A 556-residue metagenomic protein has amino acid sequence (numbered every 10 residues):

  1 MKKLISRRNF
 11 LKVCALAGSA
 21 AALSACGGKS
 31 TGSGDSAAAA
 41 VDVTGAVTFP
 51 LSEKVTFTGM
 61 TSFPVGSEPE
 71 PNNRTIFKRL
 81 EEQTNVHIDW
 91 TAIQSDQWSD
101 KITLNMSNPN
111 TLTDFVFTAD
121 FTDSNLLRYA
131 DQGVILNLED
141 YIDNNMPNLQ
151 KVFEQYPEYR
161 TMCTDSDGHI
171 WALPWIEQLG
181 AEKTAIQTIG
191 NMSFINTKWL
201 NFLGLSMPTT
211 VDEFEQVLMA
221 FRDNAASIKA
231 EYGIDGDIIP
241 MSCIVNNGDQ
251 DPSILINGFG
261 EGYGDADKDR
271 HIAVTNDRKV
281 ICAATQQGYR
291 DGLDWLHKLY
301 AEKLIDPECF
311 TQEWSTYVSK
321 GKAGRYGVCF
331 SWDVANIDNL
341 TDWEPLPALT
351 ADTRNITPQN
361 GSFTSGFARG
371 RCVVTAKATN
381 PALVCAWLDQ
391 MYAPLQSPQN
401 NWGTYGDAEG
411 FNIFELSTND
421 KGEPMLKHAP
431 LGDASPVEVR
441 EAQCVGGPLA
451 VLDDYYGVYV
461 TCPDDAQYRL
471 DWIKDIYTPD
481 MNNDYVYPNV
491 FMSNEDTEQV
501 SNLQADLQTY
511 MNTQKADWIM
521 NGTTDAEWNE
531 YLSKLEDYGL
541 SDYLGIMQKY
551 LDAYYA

Functional and structural regions predicted by a protein language model:
K2-S6, L11-E213, A225, G264-I272 (+3 more regions): Conserved N-terminal structural module of periplasmic/extracytoplasmic solute-binding proteins
V55, T61-N72, L179-F194, N201-M207 (+3 more regions): Extracytoplasmic/periplasmic substrate-binding proteins
F77, T103-L104, N110-L112, V116 (+4 more regions): Catalytic-domain carbohydrate-binding cleft regions of carbohydrate-active enzymes
H87-I93, E308, E344-L346: General small-molecule cofactor/ligand-binding pocket signal
N137-E158, L218-F221, G236-D265, V328-D338: Carboxylate/His-rich catalytic cores and anion/metal-binding grooves
E139-Y141, D167-Q250, V274-K320, V374-D407 (+1 more regions): Helix-loop-helix "hinge/cap" segment bordering the ligand-binding cleft or interdomain interface
F214, K298-Y300, Y317-W332, T341 (+1 more regions): Glycine-rich, aromatic-lined ligand/substrate-binding cores of catalytic and carbohydrate-binding domains
A386, A393-Q514, G522: Conserved small-residue motifs centered on glycine
